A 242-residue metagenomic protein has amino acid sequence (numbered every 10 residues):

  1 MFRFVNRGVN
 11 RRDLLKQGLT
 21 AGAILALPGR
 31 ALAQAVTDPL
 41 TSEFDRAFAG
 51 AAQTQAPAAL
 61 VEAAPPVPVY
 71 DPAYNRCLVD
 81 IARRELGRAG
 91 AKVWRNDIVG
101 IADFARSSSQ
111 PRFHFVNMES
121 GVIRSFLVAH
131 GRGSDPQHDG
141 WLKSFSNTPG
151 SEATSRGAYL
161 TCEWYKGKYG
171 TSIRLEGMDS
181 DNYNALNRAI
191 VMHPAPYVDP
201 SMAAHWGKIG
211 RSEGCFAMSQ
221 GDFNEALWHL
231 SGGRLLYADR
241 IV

Functional and structural regions predicted by a protein language model:
F2-G22: N-terminal secretory signal peptides and thylakoid transit peptides that target proteins across membranes
A31-A33: Boundary at the C-terminal end of the N-terminal hydrophobic targeting segment
A35-T37: Glycine-rich, aromatic-bearing surface loops/beta-hairpins
P39-S212, Q220-N224, W228: Cell wall/extracellular polymer interaction/catalysis modules
C215: Short cysteine clusters
H229-V242: A short beta-strand-loop micro-motif that forms or neighbors metal/cofactor- and ligand-binding patches at active-site
